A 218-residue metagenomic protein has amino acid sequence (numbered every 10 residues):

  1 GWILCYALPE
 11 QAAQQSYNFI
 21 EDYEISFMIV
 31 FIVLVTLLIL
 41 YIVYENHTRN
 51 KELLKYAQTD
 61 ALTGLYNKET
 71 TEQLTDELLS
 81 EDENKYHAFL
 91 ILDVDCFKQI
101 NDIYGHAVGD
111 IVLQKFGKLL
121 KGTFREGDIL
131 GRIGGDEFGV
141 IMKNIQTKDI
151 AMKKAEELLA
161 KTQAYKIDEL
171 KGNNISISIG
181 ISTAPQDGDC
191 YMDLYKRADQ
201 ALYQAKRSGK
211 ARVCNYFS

Functional and structural regions predicted by a protein language model:
G1-F27: Extracellular/periplasmic juxtamembrane segments that couple receptor/chemosensory ectodomains to their
P9, D102, I141-Q146, Q163 (+1 more regions): Residue-level recognition of strand-loop junctions within catalytic nucleotide-signaling folds
I25-Y41: Selective detector of the "anchor" transmembrane alpha-helix that sits immediately C-terminal
I39, N46, N50-L53: Heptad-repeat alpha-helical coiled-coil signal-transmission segments
L54, Q58, N67-A88, D95-R125 (+5 more regions): Conserved long alpha-helical elements within nucleotide-processing catalytic cores of c-di-GMP signaling and class III
F89, F138, I177-I181: A structural signal for short, well-ordered beta-strand segments
R132, A160-S178, K206: Catalytic core regions of nucleotide second-messenger enzymes
M152-E156, L170, A184-F217: Catalytic-core segments of nucleotide cyclases and related cyclic-nucleotide turnover enzymes
